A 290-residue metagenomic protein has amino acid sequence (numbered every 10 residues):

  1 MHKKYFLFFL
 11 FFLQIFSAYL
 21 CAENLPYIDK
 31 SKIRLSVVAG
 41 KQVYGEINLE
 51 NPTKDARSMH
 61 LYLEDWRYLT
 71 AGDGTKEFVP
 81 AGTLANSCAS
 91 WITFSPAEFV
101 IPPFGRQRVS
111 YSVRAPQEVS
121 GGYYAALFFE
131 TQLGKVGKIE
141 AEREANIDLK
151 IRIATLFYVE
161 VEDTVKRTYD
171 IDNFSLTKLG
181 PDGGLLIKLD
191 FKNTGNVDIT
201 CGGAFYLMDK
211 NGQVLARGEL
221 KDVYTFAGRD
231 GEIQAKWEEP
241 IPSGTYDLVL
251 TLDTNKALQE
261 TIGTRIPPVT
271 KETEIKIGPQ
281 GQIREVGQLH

Functional and structural regions predicted by a protein language model:
F8-S17: Bacterial N-terminal signal peptides
A18-N24: Sec/Tat signal peptide C-region and signal peptidase I cleavage site
N24-D29, D55-Y111, G202, D209-Q213: Surface-exposed binding patches on compact interaction domains or structured appendages
K30-S58, Y62, W66-L69, I92 (+4 more regions): Primarily secretory-pathway and cell-envelope proteins
Y44-N48, A89-Q132: Ligand-binding face of N-terminal immunoglobulin V-set domains in extracellular IgSF glycoproteins
E46, S110, D230-E238: Exposed aromatic-hydrophobic patches
F99-R106, D222-G231: Short proline/glycine- and polar residue-rich coil/turn motifs
R114-S120, K236-S243, N255: Short, surface-exposed loop/turn segments at beta-strand-coil junctions that are enriched for proline with nearby
